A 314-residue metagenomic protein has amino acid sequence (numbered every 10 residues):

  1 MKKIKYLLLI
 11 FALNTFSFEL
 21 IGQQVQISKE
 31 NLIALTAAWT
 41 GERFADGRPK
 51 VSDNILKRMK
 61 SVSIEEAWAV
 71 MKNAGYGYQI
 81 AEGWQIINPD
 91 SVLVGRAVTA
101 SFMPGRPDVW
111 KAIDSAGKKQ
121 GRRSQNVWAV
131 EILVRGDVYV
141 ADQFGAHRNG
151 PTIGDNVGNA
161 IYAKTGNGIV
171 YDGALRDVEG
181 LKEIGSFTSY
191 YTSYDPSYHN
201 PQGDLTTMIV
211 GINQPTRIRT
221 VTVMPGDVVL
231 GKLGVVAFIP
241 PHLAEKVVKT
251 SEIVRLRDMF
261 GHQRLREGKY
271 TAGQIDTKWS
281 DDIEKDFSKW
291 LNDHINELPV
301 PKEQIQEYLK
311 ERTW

Functional and structural regions predicted by a protein language model:
M1-K5: Positively charged n-region of N-terminal signal peptides that target proteins for export
L7-E19: Bacterial N-terminal signal peptides
F18-Q26, T192-Y194: Short, basic/low-complexity N-terminal boundary segments at the transition from targeting/disordered tails
Q23-W68: N-terminal pre-domain segments of enzymes
G47, G273, F287: Basic, amphipathic alpha-helical segments enriched in Lys/Arg and hydrophobic/aromatic residues
G47, I161, D227-V229: Buried hydrophobic positions in well-ordered alpha/beta secondary-structure cores of metabolic enzymes
R58-E66, V70-P225, F238-E284, N292-W314: Feature captures the catalytic cores and cofactor-binding loops of soluble hydro-lyases/lyases that act on carboxylate
K232-L233: Short acidic-glycine loop/turn motifs at beta-strand connectors
